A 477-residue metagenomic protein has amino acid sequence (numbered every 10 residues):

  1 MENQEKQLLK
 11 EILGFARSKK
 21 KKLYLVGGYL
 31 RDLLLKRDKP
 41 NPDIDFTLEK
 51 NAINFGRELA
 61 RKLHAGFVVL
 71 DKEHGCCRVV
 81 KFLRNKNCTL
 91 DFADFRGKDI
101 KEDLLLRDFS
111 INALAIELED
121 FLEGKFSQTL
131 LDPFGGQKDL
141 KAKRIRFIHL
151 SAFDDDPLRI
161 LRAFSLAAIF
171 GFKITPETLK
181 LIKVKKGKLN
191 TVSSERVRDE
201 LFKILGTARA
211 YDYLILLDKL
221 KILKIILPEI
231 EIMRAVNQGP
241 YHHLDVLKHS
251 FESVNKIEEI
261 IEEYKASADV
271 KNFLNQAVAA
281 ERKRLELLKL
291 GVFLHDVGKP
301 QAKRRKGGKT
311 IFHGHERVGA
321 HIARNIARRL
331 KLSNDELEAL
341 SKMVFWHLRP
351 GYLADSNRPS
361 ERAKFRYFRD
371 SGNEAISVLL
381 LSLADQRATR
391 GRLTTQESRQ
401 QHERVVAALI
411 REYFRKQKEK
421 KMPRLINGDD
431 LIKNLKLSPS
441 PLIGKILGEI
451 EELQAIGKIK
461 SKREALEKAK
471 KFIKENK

Functional and structural regions predicted by a protein language model:
M1-K477: Catalytic cores of the polymerase beta-like nucleotidyltransferase superfamily and closely associated nucleotide
